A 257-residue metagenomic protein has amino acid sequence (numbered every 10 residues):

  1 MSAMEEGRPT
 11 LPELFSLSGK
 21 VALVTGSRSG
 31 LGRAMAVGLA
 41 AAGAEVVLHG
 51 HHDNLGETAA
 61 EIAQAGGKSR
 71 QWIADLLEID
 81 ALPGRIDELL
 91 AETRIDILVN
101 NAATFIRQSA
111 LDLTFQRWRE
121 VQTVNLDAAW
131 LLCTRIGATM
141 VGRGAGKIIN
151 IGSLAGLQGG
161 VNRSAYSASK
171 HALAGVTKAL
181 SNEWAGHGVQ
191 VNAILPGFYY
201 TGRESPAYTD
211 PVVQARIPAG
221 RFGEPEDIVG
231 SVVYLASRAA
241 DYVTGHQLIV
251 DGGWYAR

Functional and structural regions predicted by a protein language model:
V21, R28-S29: Conserved glycine-rich cofactor-binding loop
A44-E57: Conserved glycine-rich Rossmann-like NAD(P)H-binding loop of the short-chain dehydrogenase/reductase
S109-A110, R117-Q122, V213: Substrate-binding pocket helix/loop in short-chain dehydrogenase/reductase
W130, A145, R221-A256: C-terminal substrate-recognition "lid" of short-chain dehydrogenase/reductases
C133, S169, T177: Active-site helix of classical SDR
S153: Residue(s) in the substrate-gating loop at a strand-loop-helix junction that position the organic substrate next
A185, Q190, V243-G245: Short, small/polar-rich loop/turn modules that mediate ligand/substrate recognition or access, typified
